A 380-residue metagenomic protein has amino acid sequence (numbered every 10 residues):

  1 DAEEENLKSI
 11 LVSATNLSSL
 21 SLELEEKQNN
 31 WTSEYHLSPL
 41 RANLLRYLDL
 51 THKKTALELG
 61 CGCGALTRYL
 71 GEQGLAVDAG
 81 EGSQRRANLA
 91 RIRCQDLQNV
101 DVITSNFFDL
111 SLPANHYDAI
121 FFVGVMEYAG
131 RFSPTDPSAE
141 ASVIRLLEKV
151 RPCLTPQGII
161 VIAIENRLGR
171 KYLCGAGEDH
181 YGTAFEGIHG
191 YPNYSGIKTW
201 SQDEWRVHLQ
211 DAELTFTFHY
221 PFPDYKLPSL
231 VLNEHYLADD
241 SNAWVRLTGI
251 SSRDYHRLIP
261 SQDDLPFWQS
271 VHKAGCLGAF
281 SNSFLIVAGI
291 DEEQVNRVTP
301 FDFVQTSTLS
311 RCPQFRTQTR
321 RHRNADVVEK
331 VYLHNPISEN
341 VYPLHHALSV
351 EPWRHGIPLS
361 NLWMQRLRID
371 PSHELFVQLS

Functional and structural regions predicted by a protein language model:
C63-G74: Conserved SAM-binding loop of SAM-dependent methyltransferases across substrates and taxa, primarily the Class I
Q73-D109: Class I SAM-dependent methyltransferase SAM/SAH-binding core
S111-I120: A short acidic, Gly/Pro-enriched loop at the edge of an enzyme's catalytic core that lines a small-molecule cofactor
A139-I159: A short glycine-rich, Lys/Arg-flanked "PGG" loop and its adjoining helix->strand segment in the class I
V161-T183: Conserved class I S-adenosyl-L-methionine
S195-H219: Short alpha-helix
E204, H219-K330: Rossmann-like AdoMet/SAM-dependent catalytic core
Q294-S380: Conserved ATP-binding subdomain of kinase catalytic cores across diverse folds
